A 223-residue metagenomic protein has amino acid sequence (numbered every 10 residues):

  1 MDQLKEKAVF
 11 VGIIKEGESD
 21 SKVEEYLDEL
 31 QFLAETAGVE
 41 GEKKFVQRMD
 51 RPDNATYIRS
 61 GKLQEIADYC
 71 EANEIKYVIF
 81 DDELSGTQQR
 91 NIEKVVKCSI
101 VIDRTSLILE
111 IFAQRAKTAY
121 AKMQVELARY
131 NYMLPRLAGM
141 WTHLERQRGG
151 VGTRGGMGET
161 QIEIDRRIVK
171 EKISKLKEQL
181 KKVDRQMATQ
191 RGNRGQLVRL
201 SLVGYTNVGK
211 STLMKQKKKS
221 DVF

Functional and structural regions predicted by a protein language model:
M1-A8, M140-F223: Conserved G1/Walker A P-loop phosphate-binding module
M1-I108: N-terminal accessory targeting/assembly segments
G17-K22, D53-T56, R115-A119, Q161 (+1 more regions): Flexible beta-alpha connector loops of hexameric P-loop NTPases
K22, K122, E126-R129, Q161 (+2 more regions): Alpha-helical initiation/capping and key positions within long helical/coiled-coil segments
L30, V78, Y130, V169 (+1 more regions): Residue-level signature of catalytic and energy-coupling elements of molecular machines, predominantly ATP/GTP-dependent
P52-D53, S106-L107, Y132, G139 (+2 more regions): Residue-level signal for pocket-adjacent positions within structured domains
S106-V125: Short alpha-helix plus adjacent loop in nuclease-associated cores
L127, N131-L144: A charged, well-structured terminal subsegment
